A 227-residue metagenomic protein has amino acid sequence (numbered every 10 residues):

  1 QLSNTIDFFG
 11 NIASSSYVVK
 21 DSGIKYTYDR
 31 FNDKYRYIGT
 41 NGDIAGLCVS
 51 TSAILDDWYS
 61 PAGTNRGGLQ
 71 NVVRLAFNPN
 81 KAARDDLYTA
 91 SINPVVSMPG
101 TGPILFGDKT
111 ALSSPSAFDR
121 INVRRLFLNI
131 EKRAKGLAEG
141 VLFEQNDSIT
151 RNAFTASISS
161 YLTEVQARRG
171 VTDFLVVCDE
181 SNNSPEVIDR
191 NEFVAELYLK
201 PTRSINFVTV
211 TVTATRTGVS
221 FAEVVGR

Functional and structural regions predicted by a protein language model:
Q1-R227: Structured, hydrophobic secondary-structure cores that serve as assembly/anchoring elements
